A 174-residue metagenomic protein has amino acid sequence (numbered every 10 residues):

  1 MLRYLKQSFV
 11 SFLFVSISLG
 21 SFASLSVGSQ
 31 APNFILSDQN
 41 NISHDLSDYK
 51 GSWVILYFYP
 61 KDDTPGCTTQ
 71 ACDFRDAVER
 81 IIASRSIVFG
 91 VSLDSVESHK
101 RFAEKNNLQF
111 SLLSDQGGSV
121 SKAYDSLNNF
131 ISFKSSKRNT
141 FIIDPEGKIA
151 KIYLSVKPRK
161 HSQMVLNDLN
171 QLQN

Functional and structural regions predicted by a protein language model:
L2-K6, L13-N33: N-proximal helix/coil linker or "cap" segments that precede and/or mark the start of modular domains
L25, D38-Q39, I143-D144: Short, acidic, Ser/Thr-enriched surface-loop or helix-capping motifs
A31-P32, W53, K137-N139: Short loop/turn microsegments at loop-to-beta-strand junctions
F34-W53: A short beta-strand-turn-helix
S47-T68: Short active-site neighborhood of thiol/selenol oxidoreductases, capturing the structured segment around
T68-L108, S119-V120: Structural microenvironment flanking redox-active thiols in thiol-disulfide oxidoreductases
S136-N174: Thiol-/selenol-based redox modules, centered on thioredoxin-like and closely related oxidoreductase domains
